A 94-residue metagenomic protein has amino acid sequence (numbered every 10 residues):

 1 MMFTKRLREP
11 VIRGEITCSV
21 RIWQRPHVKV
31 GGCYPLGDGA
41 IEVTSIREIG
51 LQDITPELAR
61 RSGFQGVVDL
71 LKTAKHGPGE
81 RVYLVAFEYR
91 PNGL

Functional and structural regions predicted by a protein language model:
M1-L94: Mixed-charge, low-complexity intrinsically disordered regions
